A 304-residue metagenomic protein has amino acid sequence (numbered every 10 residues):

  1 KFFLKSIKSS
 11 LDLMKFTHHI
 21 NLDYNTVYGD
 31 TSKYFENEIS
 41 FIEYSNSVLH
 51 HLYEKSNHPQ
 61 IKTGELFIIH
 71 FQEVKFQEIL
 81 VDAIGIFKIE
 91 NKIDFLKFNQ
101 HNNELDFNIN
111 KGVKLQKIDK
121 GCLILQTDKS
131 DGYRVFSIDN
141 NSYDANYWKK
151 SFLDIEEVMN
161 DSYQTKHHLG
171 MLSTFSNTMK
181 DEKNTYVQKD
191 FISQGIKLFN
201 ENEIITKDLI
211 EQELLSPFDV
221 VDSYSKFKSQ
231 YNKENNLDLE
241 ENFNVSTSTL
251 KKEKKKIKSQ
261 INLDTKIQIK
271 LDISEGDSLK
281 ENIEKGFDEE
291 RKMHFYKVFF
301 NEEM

Functional and structural regions predicted by a protein language model:
K1-K255: Long, hydrophobic alpha/beta structural blocks
V220-M304: C-terminal, beta-strand-rich globular interaction domains
